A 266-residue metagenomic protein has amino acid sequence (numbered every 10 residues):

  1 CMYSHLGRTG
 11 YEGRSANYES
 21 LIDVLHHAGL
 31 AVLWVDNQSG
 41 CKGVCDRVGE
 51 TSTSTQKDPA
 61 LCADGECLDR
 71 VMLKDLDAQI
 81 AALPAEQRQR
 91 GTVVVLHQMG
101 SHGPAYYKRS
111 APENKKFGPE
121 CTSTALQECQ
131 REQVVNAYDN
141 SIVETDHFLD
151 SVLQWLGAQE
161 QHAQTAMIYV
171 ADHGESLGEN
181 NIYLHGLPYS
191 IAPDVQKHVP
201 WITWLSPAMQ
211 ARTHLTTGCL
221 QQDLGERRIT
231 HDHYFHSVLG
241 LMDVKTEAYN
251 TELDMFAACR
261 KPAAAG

Functional and structural regions predicted by a protein language model:
C1-G266: Catalytic domains that recognize anionic headgroups
